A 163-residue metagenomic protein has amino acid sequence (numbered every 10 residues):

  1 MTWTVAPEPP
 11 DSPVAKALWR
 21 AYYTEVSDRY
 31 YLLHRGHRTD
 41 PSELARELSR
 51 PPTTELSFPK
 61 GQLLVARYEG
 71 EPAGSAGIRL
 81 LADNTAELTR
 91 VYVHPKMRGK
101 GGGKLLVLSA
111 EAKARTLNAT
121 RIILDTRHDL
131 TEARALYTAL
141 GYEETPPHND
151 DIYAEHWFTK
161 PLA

Functional and structural regions predicted by a protein language model:
W3, T120-A163: C-terminal "cap" of GNAT-fold acetyltransferases
W3-T85, T89, H94, V107-L108 (+4 more regions): Acetyl-CoA-dependent GNAT
P13, K100, T131: Loop/helix-junction capping segments adjacent to catalytic residues or to phosphate/diphosphate-binding pockets
T53, M97, T120-R121: Short, contiguous strand/loop micro-motifs
Y68, H94-K100, H128: Active-site acidic-Proline motif in GNAT/NAT acetyltransferases
G70, G101, N118: Conserved G/P- and acidic residue-centered "switch" motifs that form tight phosphate/ATP-binding loops in soluble
V93, G99-A112, A135-A139: Conserved acetyl-CoA-binding loop-helix of GNAT-fold acetyltransferases
V107, A114-D125: Conserved GNAT acetyl-CoA-binding A-motif
